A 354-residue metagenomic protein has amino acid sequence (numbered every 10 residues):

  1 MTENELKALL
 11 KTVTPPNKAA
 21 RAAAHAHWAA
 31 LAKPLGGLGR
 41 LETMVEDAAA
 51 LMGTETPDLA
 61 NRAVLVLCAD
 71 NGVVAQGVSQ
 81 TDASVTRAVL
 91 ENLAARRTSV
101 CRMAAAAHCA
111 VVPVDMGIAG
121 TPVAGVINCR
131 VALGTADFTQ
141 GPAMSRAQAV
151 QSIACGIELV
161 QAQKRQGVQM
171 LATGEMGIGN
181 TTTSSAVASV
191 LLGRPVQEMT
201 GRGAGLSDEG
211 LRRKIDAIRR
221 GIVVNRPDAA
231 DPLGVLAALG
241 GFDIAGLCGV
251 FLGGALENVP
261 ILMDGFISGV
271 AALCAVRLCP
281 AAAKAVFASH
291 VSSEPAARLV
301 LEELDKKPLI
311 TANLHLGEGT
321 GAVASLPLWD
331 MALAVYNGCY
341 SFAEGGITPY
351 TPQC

Functional and structural regions predicted by a protein language model:
M1-C354: N-terminal loops that bind phosphate or other acidic moieties and the adjacent beta-alpha structural core
